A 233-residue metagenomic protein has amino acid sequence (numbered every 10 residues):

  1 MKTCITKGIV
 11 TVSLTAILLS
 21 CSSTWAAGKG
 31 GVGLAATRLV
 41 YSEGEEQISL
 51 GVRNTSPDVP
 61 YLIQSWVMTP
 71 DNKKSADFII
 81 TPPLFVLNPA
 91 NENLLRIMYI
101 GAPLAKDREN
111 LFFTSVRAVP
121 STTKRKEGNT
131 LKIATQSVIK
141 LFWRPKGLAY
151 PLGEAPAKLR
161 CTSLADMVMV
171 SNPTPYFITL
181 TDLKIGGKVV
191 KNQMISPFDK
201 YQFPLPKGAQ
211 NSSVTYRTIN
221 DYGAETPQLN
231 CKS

Functional and structural regions predicted by a protein language model:
M1-T6: N-terminal secretory signal peptides that target proteins for export/translocation
T11-S20: Bacterial N-terminal signal peptides
A26-G51, P151-R160: Beta-sheet-dominated interaction scaffolds and their linkers
V52-S56, V168-Y176: Asparagine-centered strand-capping/turn motif at beta-strand->loop junctions
L62-Q64, M68-P83, I178-V189: Short beta-strand and strand-turn-strand segments in soluble, beta-rich domains
S75-L104, G187-N211: Intrinsically disordered, low-complexity Pro/Gly/Ser/Thr-rich segments with frequent PxxP/GP/PP motifs and embedded
A102-E154, L159, N211-S233: Terminal connector regions
